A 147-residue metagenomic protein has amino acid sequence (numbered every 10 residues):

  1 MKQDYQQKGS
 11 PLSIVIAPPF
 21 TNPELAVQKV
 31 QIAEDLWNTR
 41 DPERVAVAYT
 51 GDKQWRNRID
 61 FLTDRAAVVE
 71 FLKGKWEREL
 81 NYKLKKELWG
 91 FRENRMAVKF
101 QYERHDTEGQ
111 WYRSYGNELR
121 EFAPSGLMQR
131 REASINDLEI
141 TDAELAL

Functional and structural regions predicted by a protein language model:
K2-T21, D41, E70-L147: A beta-strand edge to alpha-helix "cap/lid" segment located at domain peripheries
I16, I32-D35, R58: Short, flexible active-site loop motifs that bind/organize anionic cofactors or intermediates
N22-T39, A48: Short, aromatic-enriched amphipathic alpha-helices that serve as compact interaction elements
T39-R56: Short, well-ordered alpha-helical segments enriched in acidic and aromatic residues
Q54-R78: Short solvent-exposed beta->alpha transition segments
